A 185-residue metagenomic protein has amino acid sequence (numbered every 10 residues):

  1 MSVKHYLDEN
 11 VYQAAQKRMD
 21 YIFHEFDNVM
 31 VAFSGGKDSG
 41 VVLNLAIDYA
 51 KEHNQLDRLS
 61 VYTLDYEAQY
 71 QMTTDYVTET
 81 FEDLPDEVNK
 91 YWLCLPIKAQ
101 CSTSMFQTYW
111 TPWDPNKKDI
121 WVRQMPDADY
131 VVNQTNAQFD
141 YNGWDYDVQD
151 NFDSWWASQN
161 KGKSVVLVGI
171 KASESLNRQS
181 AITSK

Functional and structural regions predicted by a protein language model:
M1-K185: ATP-dependent adenylation/nucleotidyltransferase module used to activate substrates
